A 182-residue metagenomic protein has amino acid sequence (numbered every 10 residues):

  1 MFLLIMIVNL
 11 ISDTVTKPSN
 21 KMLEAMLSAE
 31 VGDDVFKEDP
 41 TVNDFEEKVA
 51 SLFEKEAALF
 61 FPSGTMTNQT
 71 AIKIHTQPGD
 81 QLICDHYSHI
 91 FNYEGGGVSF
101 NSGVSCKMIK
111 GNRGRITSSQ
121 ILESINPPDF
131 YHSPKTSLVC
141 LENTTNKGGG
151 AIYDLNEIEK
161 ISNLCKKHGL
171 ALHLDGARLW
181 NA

Functional and structural regions predicted by a protein language model:
M6-A25: N-terminal amphipathic/basic leader segments beginning at the initiator methionine
L10, V49, T67, V98 (+2 more regions): Buried hydrophobic positions in well-ordered alpha/beta secondary-structure cores of metabolic enzymes
S19-G64, H86-Y87, F91-N92, G97: Conserved N-terminal alpha-helix of the aminotransferase class I/II PLP-enzyme fold
E56-H75, I109-K110: Conserved core of the PLP fold type I
I74-N92: Conserved PLP-anchoring active-site segment centered on the Schiff-base-forming lysine
L82, S105-C106, L172-L174: Hydrophobic beta-strand scaffold residues
S102-N163: PLP-dependent aminotransferase-class I/II
A151-A182: Catalytic PLP-binding core of fold-type I/II PLP enzymes
